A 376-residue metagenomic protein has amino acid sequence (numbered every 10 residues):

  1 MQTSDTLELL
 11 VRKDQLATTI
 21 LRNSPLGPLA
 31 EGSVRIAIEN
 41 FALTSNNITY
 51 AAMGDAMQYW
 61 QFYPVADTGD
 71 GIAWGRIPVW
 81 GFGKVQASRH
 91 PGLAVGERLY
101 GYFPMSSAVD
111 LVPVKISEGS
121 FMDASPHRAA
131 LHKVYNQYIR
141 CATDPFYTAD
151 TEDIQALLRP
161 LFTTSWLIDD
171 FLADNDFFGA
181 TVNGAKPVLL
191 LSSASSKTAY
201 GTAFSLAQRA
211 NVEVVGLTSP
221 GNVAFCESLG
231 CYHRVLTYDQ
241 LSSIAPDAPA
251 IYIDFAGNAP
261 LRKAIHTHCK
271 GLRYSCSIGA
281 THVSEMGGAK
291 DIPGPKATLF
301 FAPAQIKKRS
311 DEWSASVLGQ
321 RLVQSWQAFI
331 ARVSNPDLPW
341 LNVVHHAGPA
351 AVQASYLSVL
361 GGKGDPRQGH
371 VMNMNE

Functional and structural regions predicted by a protein language model:
R12-N40, S45-N47, A52: A short N-terminal beta-strand-loop micro-motif at the entrance of redox/enzyme domains
L29-F41, D55-D110: Glycine-rich beta-strand-centered segment in the early N-terminal region that forms part of a ligand/cofactor-binding
Y102-P187: NAD(P)H dinucleotide-binding glycine-rich loop of Rossmann-like/cofactor-binding domains, especially the beta1-alpha1
V188-A194: Conserved N-terminal Rossmann-fold NAD(P)-binding element of oxidoreductases
A199-Y200: N-terminal Rossmann-fold NAD(P) dinucleotide-binding loop
A207-R262: Adenosine-nucleotide cofactor-binding segment
K263-R332: Glycine-rich phosphate-binding loop and adjacent beta-alpha segment of Rossmann(oid) nucleotide-cofactor-binding
K307-E376: C-terminal hydrophobic helical "lid"/dimerization subdomain of Rossmann-like NAD(P)H-dependent oxidoreductases
